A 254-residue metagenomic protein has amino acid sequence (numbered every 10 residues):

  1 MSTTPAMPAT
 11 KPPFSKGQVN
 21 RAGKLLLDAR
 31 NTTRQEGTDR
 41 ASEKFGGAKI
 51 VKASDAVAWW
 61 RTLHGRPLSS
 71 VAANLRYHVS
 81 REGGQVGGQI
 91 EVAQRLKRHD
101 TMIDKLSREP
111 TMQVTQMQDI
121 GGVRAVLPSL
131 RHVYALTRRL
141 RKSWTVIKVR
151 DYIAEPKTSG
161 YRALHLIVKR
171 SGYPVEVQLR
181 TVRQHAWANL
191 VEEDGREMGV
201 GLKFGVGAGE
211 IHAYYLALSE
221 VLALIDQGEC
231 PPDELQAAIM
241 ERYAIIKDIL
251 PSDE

Functional and structural regions predicted by a protein language model:
S2-A53, V57-R61, Y173-E254: An acidic, glycine-/histidine-flanked metal-binding catalytic module
K49-R108: Surface-exposed, low-hydrophobicity interaction/linker segments
V71, V133-R139: Hydrophobic side chains in well-ordered alpha-helices
S107-Q118: Short, flexible, solvent-exposed loop/turn segments with mixed acidic/basic and small polar residues
T115, G122, W144: Basic nucleic-acid-binding interfaces
D119-L127, V177: Short cationic amphipathic helices and targeting signals
P128-H132: Helix N-cap motif at beta-to-alpha junctions
T137-R170, P174: Short Gly/Thr-rich strand-loop-strand
